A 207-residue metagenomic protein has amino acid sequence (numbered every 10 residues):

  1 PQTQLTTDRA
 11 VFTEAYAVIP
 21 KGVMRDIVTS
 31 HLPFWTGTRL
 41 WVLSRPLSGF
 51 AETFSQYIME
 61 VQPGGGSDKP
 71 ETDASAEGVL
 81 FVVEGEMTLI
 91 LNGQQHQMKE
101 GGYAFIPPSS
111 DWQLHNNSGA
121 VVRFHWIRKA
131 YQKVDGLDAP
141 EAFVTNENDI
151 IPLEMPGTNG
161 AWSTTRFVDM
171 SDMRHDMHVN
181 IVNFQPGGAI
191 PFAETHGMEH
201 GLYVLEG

Functional and structural regions predicted by a protein language model:
P1-T53, G119-V121, W126-D176: A short, N-terminal "cap"/entry segment at the start of jelly-roll beta-barrel domains of the cupin/DSBH fold
G37-P46, S55-A74, T165-V168, N180-H196: Conserved short histidine dyad/triad with adjacent acidic residue
A74-T88, N92, G197-G207: Glycine- and acidic-residue-biased ligand/ion/polar-headgroup-sensing regions
N92-S109: Short acidic-glycine-tyrosine-enriched beta hairpin
L114-S118: Asparagine-centered strand-capping/turn motif at beta-strand->loop junctions
